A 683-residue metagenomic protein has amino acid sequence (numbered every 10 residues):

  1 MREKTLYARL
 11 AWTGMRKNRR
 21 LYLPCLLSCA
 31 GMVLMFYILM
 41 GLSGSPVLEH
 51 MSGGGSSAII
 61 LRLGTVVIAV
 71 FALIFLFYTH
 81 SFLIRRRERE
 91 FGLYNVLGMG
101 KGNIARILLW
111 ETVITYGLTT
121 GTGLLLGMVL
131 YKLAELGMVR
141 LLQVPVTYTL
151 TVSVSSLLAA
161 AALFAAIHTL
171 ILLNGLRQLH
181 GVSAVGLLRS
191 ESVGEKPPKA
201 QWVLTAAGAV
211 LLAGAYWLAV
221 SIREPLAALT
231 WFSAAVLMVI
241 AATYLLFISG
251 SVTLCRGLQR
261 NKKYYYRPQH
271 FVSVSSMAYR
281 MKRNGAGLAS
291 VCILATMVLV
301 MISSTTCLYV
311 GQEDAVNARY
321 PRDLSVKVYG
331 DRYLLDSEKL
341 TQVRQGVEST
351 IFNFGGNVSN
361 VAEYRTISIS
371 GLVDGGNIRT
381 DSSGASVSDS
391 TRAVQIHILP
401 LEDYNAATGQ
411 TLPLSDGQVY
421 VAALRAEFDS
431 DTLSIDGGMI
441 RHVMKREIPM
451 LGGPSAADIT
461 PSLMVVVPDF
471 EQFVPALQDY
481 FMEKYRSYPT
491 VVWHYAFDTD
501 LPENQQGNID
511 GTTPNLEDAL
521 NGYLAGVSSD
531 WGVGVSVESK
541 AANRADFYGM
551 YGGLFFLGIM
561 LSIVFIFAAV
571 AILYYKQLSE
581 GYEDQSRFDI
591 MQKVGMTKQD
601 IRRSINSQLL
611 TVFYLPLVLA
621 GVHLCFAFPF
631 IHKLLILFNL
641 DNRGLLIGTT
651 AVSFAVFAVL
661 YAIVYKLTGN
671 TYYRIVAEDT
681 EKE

Functional and structural regions predicted by a protein language model:
M1-L6, H180-E195, Y582-E583, Y673-E683: Short cytosolic juxtamembrane segments of multi-pass membrane proteins
K4-N18, V272-R280: A short amphipathic helical element positioned immediately N-terminal to and/or at the very start of a transmembrane
R20-V47, S56-G92, T112-L126, A206 (+5 more regions): Hydrophobic alpha-helical transmembrane segments of multi-pass inner-membrane transport and secretion
L23-C29, L34-I38, A162-I167, E195-L308 (+4 more regions): Alpha-helical transmembrane segments, especially those used as permease/efflux helices and single-pass anchors
G31-S45, Y78-F82, R89, I114-V144 (+6 more regions): Small-residue-rich transmembrane alpha-helices
Y78, R86, Q178, E224 (+4 more regions): Juxtamembrane interface at the cytosolic side of transmembrane helices
A315-F567: Basic-flanked hydrophobic alpha-helices used for secretion and membrane insertion
